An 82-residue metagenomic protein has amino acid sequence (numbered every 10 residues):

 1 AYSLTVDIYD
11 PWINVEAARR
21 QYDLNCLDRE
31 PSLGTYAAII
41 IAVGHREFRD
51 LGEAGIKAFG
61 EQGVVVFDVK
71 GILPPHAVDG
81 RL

Functional and structural regions predicted by a protein language model:
A1-L82: Structural/interface elements that position substrates and couple domains in central-metabolism enzymes
